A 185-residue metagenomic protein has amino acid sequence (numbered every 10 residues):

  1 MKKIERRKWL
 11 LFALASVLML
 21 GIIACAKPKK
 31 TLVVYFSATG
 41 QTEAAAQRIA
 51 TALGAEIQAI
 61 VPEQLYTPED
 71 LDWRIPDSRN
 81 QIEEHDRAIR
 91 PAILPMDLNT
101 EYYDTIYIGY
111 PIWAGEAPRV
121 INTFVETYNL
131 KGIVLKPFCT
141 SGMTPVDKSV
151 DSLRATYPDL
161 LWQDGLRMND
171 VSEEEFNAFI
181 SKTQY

Functional and structural regions predicted by a protein language model:
K2, L11, I22-Y185: Active-site-proximal alpha-helix that buttresses catalytic centers in soluble enzyme cores
K8-S16: Sec-dependent N-terminal signal peptides
